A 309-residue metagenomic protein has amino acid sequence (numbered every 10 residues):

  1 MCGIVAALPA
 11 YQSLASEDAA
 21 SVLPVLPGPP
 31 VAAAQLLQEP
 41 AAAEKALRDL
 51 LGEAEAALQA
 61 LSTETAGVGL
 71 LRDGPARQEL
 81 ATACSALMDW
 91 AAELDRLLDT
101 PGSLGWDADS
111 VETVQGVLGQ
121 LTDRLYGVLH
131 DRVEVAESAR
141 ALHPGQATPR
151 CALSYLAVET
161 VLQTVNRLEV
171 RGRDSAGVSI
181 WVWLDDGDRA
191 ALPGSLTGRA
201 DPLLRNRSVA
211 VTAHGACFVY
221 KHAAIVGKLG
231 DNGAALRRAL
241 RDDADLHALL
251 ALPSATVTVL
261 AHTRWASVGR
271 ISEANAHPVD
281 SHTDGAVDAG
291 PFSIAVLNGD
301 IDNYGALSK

Functional and structural regions predicted by a protein language model:
M1-K309: N-terminal segments that mediate ammonia production and transfer in glutamine-dependent amidotransferase systems
